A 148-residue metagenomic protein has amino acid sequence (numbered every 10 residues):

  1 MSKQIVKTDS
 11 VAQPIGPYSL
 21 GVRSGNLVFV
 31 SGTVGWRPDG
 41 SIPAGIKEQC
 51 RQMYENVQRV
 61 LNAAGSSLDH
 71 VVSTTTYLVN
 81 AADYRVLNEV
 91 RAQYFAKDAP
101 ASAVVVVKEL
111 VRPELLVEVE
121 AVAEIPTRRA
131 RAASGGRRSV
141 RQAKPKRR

Functional and structural regions predicted by a protein language model:
M1-R148: Short, polar/acidic, helix-capping and beta-turn segments at strand->helix junctions that line the mouths
